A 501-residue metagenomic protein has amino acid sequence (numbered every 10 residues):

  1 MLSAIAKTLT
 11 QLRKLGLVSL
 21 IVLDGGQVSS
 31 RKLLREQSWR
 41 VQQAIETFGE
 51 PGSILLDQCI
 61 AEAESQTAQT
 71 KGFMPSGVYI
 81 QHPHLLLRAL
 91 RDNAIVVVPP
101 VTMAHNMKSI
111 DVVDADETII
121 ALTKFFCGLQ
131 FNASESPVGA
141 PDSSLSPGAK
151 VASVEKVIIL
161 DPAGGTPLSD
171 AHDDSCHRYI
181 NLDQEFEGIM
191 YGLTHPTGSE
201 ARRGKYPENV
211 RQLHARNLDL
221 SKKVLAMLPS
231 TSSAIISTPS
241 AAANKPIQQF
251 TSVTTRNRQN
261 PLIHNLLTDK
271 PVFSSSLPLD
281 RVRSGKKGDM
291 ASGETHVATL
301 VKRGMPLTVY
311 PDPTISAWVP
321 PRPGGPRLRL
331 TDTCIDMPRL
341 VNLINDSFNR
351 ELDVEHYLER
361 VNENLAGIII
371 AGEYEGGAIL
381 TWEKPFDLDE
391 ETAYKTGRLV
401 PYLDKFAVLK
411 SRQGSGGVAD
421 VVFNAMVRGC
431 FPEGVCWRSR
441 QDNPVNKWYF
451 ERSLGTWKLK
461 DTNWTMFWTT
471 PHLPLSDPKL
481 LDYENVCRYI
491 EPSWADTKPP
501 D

Functional and structural regions predicted by a protein language model:
M1-A241, L330-M337: Nucleotide/pyrophosphate-binding catalytic subdomain
D24-G25, L160, E383, F406 (+1 more regions): Structured beta-strand/turn binding interfaces of compact recognition modules in eukaryotic regulators
S29-S30, A242-P246, P444-K447: Short, charged/polar "capping" segments at the starts of alpha-helices and the immediately preceding loops
E36-A44, I247-N257, K447-L454: Short, aromatic/basic amphipathic alpha-helical patches
Q66-H84, P137-P147, A171-S175, G188 (+2 more regions): Fungal intrinsically disordered, low-complexity polar regions
L262-I263, K270-T333, D346-E359, L409-K410 (+1 more regions): Terminal substrate-recognition subdomain of acyl/acetyltransferases
D332-G414: A conserved beta-strand-loop-helix scaffold within acyl/acetyltransferase catalytic domains
G414-V427: Conserved acetyl-CoA-binding loop-helix of GNAT-fold acetyltransferases
